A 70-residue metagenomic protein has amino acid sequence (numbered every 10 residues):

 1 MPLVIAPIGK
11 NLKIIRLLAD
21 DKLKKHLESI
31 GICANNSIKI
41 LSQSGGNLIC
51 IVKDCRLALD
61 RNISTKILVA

Functional and structural regions predicted by a protein language model:
M1-A70: Compact, glycine-rich, soluble single-domain proteins
